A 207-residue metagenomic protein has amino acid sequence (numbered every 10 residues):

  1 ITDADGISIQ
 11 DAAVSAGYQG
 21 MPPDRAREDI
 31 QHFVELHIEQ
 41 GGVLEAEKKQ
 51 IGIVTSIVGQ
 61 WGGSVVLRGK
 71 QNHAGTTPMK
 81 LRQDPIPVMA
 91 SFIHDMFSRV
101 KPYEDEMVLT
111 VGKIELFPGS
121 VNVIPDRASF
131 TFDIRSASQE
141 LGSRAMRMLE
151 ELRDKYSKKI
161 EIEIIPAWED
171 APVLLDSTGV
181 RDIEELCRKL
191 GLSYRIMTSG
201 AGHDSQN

Functional and structural regions predicted by a protein language model:
I1-E140, W168: Midchain, well-structured core segments that form catalytic/ion-binding scaffolds
Q50, L149-E150, T178-R181: Charged helix-capping and loop-helix junction motifs
T77-K80, R144, L174-L175: Short, solvent-exposed loop/turn segments at secondary-structure boundaries
V100-L109, Y156-E161, C187-Y194: Short secondary-structure junctions
V123, L141-A145, R195-M197: Extended hydrophobic-aromatic, low-complexity segments
R144-R153: Short amphipathic alpha-helices in soluble, non-transmembrane regions that often serve as interface/regulatory elements
E163-N207: An extended, acidic, His-containing surface patch that forms the Zn2+-binding/catalytic region of metallohydrolases
